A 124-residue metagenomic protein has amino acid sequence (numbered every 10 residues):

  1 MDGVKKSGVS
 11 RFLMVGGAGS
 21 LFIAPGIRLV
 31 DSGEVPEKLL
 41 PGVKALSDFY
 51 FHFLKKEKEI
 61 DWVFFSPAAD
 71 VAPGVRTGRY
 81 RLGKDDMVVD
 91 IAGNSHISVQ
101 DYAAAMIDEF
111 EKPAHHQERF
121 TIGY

Functional and structural regions predicted by a protein language model:
M1-K6: Glycine/small-residue-rich loop that forms an oxyanion/phosphate-binding "nest" at active or ligand-binding sites
S7-F12, A18-Y124: Oxidoreductase cofactor-interface core, primarily capturing Rossmann-like NAD(P)-dependent enzymes
